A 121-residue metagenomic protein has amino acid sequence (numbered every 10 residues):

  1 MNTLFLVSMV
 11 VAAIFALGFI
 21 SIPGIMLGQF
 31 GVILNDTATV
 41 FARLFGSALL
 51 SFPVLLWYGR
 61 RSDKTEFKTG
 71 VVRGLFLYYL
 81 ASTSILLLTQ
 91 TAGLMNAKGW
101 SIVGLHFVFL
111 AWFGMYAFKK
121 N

Functional and structural regions predicted by a protein language model:
N2-F5, M9-A12, G46-L49, V72 (+4 more regions): Residues within membrane-spanning alpha-helices of integral membrane proteins, especially the hydrophobic core/packing
N2-L4, A12-V40: Membrane-helix boundary elements
I14-F19, A38-R61, R73-A81: Core segments of alpha-helical transmembrane spans in multipass integral membrane proteins
I20, W57, L87, A111-A117: Membrane-embedded alpha-helical segments of multi-pass transporters/permeases
G31-T39, T69-G70, L94-L105: Non-cytosolic membrane-interface motifs at loop->transmembrane helix junctions
L56-K68, Q90-T91: Juxtamembrane helix-break-helix junctions at the cytosolic face of small multi-pass alpha-helical membrane proteins
K68-G74, Y78, I85-L88: Portal/gating segments that form or line small-molecule/metal binding sites
S84-S101, Y116-N121: Membrane-helix boundary connector in multi-pass membrane proteins
